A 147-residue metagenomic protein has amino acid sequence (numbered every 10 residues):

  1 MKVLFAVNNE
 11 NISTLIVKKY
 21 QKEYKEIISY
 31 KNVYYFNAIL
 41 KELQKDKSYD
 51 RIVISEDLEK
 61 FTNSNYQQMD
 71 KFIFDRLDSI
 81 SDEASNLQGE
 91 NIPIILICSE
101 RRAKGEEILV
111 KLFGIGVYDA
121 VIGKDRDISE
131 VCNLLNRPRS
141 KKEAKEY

Functional and structural regions predicted by a protein language model:
M1-E146: Long, basic/Gly/Ser/Thr-rich N-terminal segments that mediate initial subcellular attachment or targeting
